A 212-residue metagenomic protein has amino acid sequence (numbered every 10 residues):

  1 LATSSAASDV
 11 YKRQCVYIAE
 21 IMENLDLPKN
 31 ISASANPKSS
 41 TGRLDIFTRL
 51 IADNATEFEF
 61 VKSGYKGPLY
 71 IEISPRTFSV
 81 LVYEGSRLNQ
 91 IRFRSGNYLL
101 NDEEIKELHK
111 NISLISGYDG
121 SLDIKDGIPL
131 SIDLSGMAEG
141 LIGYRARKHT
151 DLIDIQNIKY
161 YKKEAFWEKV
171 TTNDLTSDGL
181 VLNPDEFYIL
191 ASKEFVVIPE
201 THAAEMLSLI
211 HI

Functional and structural regions predicted by a protein language model:
L1, S32-K38, A204-S208: Short Gly/aromatic-enriched secondary-structure transition segments
L1-A7, Y11, I210-H211: Single conserved hydrophobic/aromatic residue that forms the stacking wall/gate of nucleotide- or nucleobase-binding
D9-N30: Hydrophobic alpha-helical hairpins/lids featuring a short glycine-rich hinge
E20-M22, I73-T77, S135-G136, A191-F195: A structural micro-motif recognizing beta-strand termini and the immediately following turn/loop segments
L27, I31-L100: Intrinsically disordered, low-complexity linker/loop segments enriched in Gly/Pro and charged/polar residues
V80, R87-Y161, A165, I210: Helix-rich terminal scaffold detector
R145-L209: Functionally critical, mid-to-C-terminal surface segments that flank or help form catalytic/ligand
